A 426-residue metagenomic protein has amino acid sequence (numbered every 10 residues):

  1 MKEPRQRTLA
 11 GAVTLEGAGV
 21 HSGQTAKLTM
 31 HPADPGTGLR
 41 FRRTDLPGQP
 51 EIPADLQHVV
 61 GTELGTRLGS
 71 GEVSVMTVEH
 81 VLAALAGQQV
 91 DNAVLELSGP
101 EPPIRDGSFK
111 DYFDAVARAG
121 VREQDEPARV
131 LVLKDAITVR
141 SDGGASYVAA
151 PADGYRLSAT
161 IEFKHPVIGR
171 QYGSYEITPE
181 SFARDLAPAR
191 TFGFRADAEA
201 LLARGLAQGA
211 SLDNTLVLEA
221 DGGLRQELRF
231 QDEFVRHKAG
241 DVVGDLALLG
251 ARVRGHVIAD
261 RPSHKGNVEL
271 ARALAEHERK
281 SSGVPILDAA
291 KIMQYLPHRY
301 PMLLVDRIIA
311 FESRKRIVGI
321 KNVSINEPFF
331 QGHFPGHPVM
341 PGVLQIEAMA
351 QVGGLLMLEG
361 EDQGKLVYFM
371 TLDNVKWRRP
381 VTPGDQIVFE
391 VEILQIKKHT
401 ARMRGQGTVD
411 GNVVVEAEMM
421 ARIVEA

Functional and structural regions predicted by a protein language model:
M1-N92, E96-S282: C-terminal regulatory domains involved in ligand/effector binding and gene-expression control
T29, E96, S158-E162, R307 (+4 more regions): Residue-level recognition of well-ordered beta-strand positions that form the cores of beta-sheet-rich folds across
E72, Y368-D373: Short, structured beta-strand/loop micro-motifs enriched in basic residues and often containing a Trp
G173-F192, M340, G407-E425: Flexible glycine-rich active-site/ligand-binding loops centered on an Asp-His dyad
K238-L249, K315, V339-G364: Active-site helix/loop of acyl-thioester processing domains in fatty-acid/polyketide metabolism, spanning hotdog-fold
R279-V339, E359-G360, G364-L366, V381-T382 (+5 more regions): Non-catalytic linker/capping segments at the edges of enzyme domains
L304-D306, T371-R378, F389-E390: Short structured motifs
